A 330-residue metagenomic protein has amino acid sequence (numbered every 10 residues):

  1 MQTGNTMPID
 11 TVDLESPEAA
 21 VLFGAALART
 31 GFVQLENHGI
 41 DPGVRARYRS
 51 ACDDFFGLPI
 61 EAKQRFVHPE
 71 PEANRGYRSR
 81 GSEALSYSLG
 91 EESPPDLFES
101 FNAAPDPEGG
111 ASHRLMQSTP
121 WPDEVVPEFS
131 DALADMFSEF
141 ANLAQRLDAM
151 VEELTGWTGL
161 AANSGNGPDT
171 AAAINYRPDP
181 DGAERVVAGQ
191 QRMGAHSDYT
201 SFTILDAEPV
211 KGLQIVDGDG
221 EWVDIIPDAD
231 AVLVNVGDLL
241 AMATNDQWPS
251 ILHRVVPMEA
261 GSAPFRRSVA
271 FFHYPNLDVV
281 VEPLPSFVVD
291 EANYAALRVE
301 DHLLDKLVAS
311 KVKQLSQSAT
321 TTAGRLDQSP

Functional and structural regions predicted by a protein language model:
M1-P330: Peripheral, non-catalytic segments flanking oxidoreductase cores
